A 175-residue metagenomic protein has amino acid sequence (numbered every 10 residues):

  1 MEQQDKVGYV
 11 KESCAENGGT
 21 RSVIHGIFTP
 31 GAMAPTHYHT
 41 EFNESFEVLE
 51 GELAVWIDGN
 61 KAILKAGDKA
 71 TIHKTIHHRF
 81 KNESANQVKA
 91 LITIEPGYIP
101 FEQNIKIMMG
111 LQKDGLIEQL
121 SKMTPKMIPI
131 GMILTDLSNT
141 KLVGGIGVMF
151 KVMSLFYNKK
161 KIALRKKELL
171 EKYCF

Functional and structural regions predicted by a protein language model:
E2-Y9: Intrinsically disordered, low-complexity acidic/Q/S/K-rich activation/interaction tracts characteristic
K6, A15-R21, M33-F42, W56-F175: Jelly-roll (double-stranded beta-helix
H25-F28, Y38-V55: Short, conserved beta-strand element in jelly-roll/cupin
